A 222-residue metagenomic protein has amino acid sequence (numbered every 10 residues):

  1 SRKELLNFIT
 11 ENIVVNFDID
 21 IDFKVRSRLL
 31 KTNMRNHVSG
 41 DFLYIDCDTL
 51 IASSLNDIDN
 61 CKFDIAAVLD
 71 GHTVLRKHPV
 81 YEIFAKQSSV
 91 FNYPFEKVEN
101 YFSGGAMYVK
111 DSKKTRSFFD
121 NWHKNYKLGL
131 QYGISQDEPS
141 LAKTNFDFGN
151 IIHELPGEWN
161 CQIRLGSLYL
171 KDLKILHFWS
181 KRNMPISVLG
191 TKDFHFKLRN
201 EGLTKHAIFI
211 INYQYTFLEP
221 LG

Functional and structural regions predicted by a protein language model:
S1-G222: Glycosyltransferase catalytic domains, chiefly GT-A lineage
